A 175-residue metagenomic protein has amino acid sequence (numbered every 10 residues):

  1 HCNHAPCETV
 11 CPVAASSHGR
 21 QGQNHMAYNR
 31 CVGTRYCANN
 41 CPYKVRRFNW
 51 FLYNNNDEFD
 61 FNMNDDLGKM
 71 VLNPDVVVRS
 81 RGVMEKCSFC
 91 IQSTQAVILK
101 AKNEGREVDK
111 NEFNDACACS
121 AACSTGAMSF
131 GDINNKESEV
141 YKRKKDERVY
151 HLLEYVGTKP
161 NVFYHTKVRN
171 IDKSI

Functional and structural regions predicted by a protein language model:
H1-I175: Non-ligating segments of multi-cofactor redox enzymes
